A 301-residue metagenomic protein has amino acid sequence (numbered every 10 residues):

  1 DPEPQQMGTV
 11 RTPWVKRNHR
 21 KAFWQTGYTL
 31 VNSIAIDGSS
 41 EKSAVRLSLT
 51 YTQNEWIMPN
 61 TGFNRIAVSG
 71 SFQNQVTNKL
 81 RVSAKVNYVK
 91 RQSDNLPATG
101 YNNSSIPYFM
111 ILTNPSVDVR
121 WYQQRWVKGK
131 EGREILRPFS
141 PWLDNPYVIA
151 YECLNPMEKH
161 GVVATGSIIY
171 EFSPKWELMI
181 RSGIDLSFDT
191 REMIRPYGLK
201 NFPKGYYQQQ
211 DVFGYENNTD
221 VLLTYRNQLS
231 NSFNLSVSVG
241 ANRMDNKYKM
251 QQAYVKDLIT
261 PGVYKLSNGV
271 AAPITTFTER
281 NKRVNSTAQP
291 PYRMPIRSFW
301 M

Functional and structural regions predicted by a protein language model:
D1-K16, T26, W56-T61, S71-G161 (+2 more regions): Surface-exposed loop/interface segments of Gram-negative outer-membrane beta-barrel transport/assembly proteins
H19-K21: Surface-exposed cleft-lining segments at the edges of enzyme active sites
F23-W24, V31-I57, A67-Q75, S83-K85: Predominantly transmembrane beta-strands of Gram-negative outer membrane beta-barrel pores used for transport
N32-G38, V284-Y292: Structured alpha-helical segments in the cores of large, soluble enzyme domains
G38-S40, Y51, N74, I168-Y170 (+3 more regions): Residue-level signature of outer-membrane beta-barrel architecture
G62-I66: Short, conserved loop/turn and helix-capping segments at secondary-structure boundaries that abut family-defining
A164-E171, I184: Alpha-helical support elements that line or immediately flank enzyme active sites and cofactor-binding pockets
